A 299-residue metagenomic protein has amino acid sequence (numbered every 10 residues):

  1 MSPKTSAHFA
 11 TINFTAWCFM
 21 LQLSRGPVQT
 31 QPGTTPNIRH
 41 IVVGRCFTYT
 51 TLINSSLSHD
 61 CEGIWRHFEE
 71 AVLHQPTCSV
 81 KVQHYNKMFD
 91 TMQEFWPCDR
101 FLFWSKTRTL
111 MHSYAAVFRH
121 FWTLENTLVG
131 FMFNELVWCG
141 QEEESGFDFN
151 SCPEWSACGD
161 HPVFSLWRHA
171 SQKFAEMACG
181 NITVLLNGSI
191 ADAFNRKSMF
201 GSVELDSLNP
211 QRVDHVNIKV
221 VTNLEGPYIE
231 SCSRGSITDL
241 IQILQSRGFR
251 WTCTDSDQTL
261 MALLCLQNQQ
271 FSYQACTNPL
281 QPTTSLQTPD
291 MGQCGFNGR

Functional and structural regions predicted by a protein language model:
M1, S6-T30: Cleavable N-terminal signal peptides of Sec/SRP-targeted secreted and luminal proteins
L23-K173, A178-I182, G188-I190, L240-I243 (+1 more regions): Positively charged, amphipathic N-terminal segments that serve as targeting/anchoring signals
Q31-H40, G44-F47, T51-S55, K173-R299: Active-site or metal-binding loop neighborhoods of secreted/extracellular toxin and effector enzymes
